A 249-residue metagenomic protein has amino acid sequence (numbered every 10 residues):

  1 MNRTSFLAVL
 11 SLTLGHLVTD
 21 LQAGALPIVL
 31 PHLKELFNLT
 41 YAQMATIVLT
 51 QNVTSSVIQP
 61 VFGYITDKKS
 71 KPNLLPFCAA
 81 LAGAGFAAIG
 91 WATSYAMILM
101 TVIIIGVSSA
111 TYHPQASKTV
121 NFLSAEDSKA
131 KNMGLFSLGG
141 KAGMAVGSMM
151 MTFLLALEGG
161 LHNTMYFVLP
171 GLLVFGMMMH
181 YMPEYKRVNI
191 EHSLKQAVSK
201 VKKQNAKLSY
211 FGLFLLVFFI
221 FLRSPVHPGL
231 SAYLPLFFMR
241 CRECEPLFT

Functional and structural regions predicted by a protein language model:
G24, N52-P60, A145: Residue-level signature of mid-helix packing/kink "hotspots" within the transmembrane helices of 12-pass Major
L26-P27, F211-T249: Extracytoplasmic gate region of multi-pass secondary transporters
V57-T93: Conserved MFS/SLC helix-loop-helix module at the cytosolic interface between two early adjacent transmembrane helices
G85, A96-I104: Paired small-residue
V102-G139: Cytoplasmic helix-loop-helix junction between adjacent transmembrane helices in 12-TM secondary transporters
F136-P183: Helix-loop-helix hairpin linking two adjacent transmembrane segments in secondary transporters
H180-K203: Flexible cytoplasmic inter-helical loops of multi-pass small-molecule transporters
